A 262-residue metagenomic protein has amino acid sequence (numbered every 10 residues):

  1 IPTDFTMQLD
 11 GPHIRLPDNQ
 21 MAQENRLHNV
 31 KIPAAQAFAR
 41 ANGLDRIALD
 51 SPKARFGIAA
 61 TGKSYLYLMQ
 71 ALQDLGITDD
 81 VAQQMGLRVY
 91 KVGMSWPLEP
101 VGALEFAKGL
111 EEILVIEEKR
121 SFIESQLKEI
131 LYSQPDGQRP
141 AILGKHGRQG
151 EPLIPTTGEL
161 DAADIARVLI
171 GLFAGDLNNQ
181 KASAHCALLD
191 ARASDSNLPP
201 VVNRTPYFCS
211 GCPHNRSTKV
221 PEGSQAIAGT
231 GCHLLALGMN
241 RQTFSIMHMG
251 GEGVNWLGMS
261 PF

Functional and structural regions predicted by a protein language model:
I1-F208, P213-H214, E222, T230: Flexible, low-complexity linker and terminal segments
N215-K219, Q225-F262: Thiamine diphosphate
